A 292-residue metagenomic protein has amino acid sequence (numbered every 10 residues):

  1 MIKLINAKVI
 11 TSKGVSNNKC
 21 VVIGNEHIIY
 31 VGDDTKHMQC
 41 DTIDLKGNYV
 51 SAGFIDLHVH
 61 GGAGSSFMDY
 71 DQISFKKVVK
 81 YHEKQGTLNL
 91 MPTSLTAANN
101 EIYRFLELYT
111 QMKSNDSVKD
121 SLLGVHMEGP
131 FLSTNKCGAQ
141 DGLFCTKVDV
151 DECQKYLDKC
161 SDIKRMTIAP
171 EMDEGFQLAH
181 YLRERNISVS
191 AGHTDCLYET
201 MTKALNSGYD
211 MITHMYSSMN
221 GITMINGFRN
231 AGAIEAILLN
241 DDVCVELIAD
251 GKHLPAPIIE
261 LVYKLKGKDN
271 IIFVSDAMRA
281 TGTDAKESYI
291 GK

Functional and structural regions predicted by a protein language model:
M1-K3, V9-S51: Histidine-rich, glycine-flanked metal-binding segment
I2-L4, H37-K76, K80: Replace "His-x-His-based motif
G53-I55, S190, F273-V274: Residue-level marker for buried hydrophobic side chains located in beta-strands that build the well-ordered beta-sheet
H60, K76-F105, D120-S133, C160-E171 (+3 more regions): Divalent metal-dependent hydrolysis catalytic cores, especially in the metallo-beta-lactamase
G64-D69, P92-E101, E171, S218-N230 (+1 more regions): Active-site loop-to-helix "anion-binding N-cap" substructures in soluble metabolic enzymes
N99-R104, E171-D173, N186-Y198, I248-K264 (+1 more regions): Active-site glycine- and acidic-residue-rich loops that bind and position anionic ligands or nucleotide-like cofactors
M127, N135-A231: Divalent metal-binding pocket/active-site signature
T200-K292: Active-site-adjacent C-terminal substructures of enzyme catalytic domains
